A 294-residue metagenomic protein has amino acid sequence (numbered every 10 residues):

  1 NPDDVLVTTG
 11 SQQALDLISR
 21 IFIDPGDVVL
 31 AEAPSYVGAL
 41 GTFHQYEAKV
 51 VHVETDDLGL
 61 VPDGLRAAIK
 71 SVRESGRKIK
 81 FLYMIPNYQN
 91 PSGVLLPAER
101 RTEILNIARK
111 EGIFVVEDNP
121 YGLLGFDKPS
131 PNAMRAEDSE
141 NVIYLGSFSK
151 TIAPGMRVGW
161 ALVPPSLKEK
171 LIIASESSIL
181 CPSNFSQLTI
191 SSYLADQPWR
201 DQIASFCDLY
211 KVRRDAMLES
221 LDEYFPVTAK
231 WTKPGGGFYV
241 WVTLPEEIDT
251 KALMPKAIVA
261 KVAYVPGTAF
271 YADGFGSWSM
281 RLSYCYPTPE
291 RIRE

Functional and structural regions predicted by a protein language model:
N1-E111, G122-E137, I143, Y210 (+1 more regions): Conserved core of the PLP fold type I
D118: Glycine-centered flexible beta-alpha turn that most often forms the glycine-rich phosphate-binding loop
A136-D138, I143-D208: Conserved core segment of the aminotransferase class I/II
L162, W241-T243, S283-C285: Short hydrophobic/aromatic beta-strand micro-patches that form the beta-sheet surface supporting nucleotide- or nucleic
S191, D208-L218, A229-T243: Conserved glycine-rich beta-strand-loop-beta hairpin in the small C-terminal domain of fold type I
I248-L253, E290-R293: Short, conserved charged micro-motifs
V259-K261, A272-E294: PLP-dependent enzyme catalytic core of the Aspartate aminotransferase-like
